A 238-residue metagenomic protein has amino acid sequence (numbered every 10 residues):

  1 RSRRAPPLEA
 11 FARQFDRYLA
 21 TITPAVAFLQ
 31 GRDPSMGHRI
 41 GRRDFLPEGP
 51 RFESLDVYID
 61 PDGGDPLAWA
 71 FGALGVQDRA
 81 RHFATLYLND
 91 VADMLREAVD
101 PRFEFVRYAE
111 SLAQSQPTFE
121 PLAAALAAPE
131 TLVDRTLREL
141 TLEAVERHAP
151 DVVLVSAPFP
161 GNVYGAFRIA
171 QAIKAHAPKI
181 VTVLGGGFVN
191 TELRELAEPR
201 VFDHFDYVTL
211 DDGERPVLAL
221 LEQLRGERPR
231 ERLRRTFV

Functional and structural regions predicted by a protein language model:
R1-A70, V76, F83-Y87, V106 (+1 more regions): Glycine-rich beta-alpha loop elements in corrinoid/cobalamin-binding modules across cobalamin-dependent enzymes
R79-H82, L86-E97: A terminal-accessory region detector
